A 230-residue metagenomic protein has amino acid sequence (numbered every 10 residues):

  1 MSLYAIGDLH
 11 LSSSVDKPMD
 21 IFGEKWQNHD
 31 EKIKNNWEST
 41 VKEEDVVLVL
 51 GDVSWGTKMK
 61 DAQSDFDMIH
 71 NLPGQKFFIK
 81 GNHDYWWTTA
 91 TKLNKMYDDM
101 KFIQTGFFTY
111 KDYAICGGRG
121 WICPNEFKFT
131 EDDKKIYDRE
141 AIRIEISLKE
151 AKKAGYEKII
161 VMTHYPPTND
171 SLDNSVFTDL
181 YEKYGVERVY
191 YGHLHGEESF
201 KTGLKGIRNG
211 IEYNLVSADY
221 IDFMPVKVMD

Functional and structural regions predicted by a protein language model:
S2, V15-Y110, D173-V186, N209 (+1 more regions): Core catalytic region of metal-dependent phosphoesterases/phosphodiesterases, especially metallo-beta-lactamase-like
S2-D8: Short, hydrophobic/glycine-enriched beta-strand segments
A5, Y113-G117, Y213-L215: Short hydrophobic-aromatic micro-motifs
D8, G51-D52, G81-N82, H164 (+1 more regions): Active-site glycine-centered loops adjacent to acidic/histidine catalytic or metal-binding residues that shape
L9-S14, Y85-L172: Conserved catalytic scaffold of divalent metal-dependent phosphoesterases
S12-K17, D222-F223: Short N-terminal binding/cap micro-motifs at the start of the first secondary-structure element
F77, P167-D230: Conserved beta-sheet core of the metallophosphoesterase superfamily
